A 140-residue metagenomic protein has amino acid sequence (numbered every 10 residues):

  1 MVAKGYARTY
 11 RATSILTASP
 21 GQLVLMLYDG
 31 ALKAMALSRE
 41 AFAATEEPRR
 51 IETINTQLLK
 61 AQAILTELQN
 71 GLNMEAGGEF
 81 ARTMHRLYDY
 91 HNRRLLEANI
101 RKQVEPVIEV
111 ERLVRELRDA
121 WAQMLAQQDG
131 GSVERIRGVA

Functional and structural regions predicted by a protein language model:
M1-R11: Acidic, low-complexity proline/glycine-rich segments
A31, G77-Y90: Short, well-ordered alpha-helical segments that carry or flank key catalytic/ligand-binding motifs at enzyme/regulatory
M35-R39, L65, Q69, N92-L95 (+2 more regions): A structural signal for well-ordered alpha-helices, especially hydrophobic packing surfaces of coiled-coils
S38, T45-R49, A98-E105: Short helix-adjacent coil turns
E40-L68: Alpha-helical segments in soluble extracytoplasmic regions
I64-R82: Short, solvent-exposed, charged loop/turn and helix-capping segments that join or cap alpha-helices on peripheral
V104-A140: Preference for long, well-ordered alpha-helical segments
